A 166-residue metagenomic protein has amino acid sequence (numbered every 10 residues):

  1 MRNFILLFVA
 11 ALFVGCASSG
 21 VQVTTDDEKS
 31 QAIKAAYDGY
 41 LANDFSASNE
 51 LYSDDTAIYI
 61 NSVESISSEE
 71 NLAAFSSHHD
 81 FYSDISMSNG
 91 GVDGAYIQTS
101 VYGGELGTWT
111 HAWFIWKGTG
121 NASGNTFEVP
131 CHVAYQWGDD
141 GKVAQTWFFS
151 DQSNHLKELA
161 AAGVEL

Functional and structural regions predicted by a protein language model:
M1-I5: Positively charged n-region of N-terminal signal peptides that target proteins for export
L6-G15: Bacterial N-terminal signal peptides
C16-S46, E50, E165-L166: Short, low-complexity N-terminal intrinsically disordered segments enriched in polar/charged residues
G20-T24, S123-T126, N154-G163: A short acidic/glycine-rich loop-to-helix N-cap element
E28, F45-T110: A solvent-exposed, acidic/Ser-Thr-rich amphipathic alpha-helical stretch
Y52, S62, F114-W116, V133 (+1 more regions): A mature extracytoplasmic/lumenal domain signature
G107-K142: Exposed beta-sheet edge and beta->alpha loop/turn motif
K142-L166: Low-complexity, intrinsically disordered terminal/linker segments enriched in charged and Gly/Pro repeats
